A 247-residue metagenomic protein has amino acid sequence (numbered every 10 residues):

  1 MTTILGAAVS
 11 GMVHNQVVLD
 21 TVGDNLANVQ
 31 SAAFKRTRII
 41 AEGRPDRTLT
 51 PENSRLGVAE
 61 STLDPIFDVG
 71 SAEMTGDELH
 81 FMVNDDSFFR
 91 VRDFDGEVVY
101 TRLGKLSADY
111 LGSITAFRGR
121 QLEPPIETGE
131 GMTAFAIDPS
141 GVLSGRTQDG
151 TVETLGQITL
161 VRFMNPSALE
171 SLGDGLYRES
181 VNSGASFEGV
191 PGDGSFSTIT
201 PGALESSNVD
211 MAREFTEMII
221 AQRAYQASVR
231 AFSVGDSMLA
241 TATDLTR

Functional and structural regions predicted by a protein language model:
M1-R247: Amphipathic alpha-helical polymerization modules
